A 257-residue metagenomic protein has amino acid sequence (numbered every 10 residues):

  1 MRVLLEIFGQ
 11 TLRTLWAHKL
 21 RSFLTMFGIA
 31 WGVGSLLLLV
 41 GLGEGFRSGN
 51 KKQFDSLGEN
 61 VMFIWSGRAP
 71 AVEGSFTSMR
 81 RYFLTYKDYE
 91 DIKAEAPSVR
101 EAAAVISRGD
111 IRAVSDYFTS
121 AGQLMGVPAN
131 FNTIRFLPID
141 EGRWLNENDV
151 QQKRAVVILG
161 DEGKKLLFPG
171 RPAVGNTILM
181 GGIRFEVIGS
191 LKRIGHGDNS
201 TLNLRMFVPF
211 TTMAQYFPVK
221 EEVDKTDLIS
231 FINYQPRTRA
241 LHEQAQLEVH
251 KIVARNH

Functional and structural regions predicted by a protein language model:
M1-V33: N-terminal Sec/SRP start-transfer signal
I7, T11, T25, G49-N50 (+3 more regions): Hydrophobic alpha-helical segments typical of transmembrane helices and their membrane-interface/capping positions
T14-A17, R21, K52, S56 (+2 more regions): Conserved amphipathic alpha-helical interaction elements at protein-protein interfaces in regulatory, energy-coupling
L24-G28, G41, G182: Residue-level recognition of transmembrane alpha-helices in multi-pass small-molecule transporters/permeases
A30, L39, F231-Q235: Short aromatic/hydrophobic contact patches that present stacked aromatics for nucleic-acid/ligand binding
G32-L39, G43, R47: Alpha-helical transmembrane segments
E44-Q123, N130, K165-L166, A240 (+1 more regions): Hydrophobic, regular-secondary-structure patches
M125, A129-L145, K153-H257: Mid-to-C-terminal secondary-structure elements that act as membrane-proximal/extracytoplasmic interface segments
